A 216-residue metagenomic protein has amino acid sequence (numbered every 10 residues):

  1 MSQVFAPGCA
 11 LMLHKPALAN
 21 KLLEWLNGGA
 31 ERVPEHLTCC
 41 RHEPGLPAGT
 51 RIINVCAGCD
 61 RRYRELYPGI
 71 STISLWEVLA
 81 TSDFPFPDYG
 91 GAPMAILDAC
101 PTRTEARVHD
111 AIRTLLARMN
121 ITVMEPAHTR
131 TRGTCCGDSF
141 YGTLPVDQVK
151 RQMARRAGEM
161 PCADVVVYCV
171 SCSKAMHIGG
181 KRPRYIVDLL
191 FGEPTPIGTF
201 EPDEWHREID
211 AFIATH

Functional and structural regions predicted by a protein language model:
M1-H216: Iron-sulfur cluster-binding electron-transfer modules in prokaryotic oxidoreductases
